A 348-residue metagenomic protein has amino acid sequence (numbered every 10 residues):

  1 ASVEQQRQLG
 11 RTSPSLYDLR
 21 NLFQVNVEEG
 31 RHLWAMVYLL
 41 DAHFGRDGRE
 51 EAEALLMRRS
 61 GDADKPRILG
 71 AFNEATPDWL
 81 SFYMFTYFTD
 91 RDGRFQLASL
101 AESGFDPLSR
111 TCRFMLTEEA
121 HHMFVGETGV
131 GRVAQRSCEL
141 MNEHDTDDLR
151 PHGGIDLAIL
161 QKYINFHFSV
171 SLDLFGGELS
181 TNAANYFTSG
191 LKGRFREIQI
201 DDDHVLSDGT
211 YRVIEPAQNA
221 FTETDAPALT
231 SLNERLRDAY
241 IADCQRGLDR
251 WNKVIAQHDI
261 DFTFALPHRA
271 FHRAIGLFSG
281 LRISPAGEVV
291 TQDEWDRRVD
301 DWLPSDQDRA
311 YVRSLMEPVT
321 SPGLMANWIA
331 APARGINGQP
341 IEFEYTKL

Functional and structural regions predicted by a protein language model:
A1, T12-S15, A54-T86, D147-T181: Acidic/His metal-coordination segments adjacent to aromatic residues that form catalytic metal sites in metalloenzymes
A1-L33, V37-L40: Substrate-binding groove/exosite segments of carbohydrate-active enzymes
S2-L16, H43, F95-M115, G129-I159 (+1 more regions): Inter-helical turn/loop segments and adjacent helix faces that build the functional surface of alpha-helical bundle
L19, N26, T76-Y87, S109 (+5 more regions): Amphipathic, non-membrane alpha-helical segments in soluble helical-bundle scaffolds
N26-A54, G126-V130: Conserved alpha-helical segments that form or flank metal/cofactor-binding pockets of metalloenzymes
H32, T89-Q96: Amphipathic, well-ordered alpha-helical segments in soluble domains
S109-M123, F168: Alpha-helical membrane segments in multi-pass integral membrane proteins
N142-L348: Extended, helix-rich structural scaffolds rather than catalytic motifs
